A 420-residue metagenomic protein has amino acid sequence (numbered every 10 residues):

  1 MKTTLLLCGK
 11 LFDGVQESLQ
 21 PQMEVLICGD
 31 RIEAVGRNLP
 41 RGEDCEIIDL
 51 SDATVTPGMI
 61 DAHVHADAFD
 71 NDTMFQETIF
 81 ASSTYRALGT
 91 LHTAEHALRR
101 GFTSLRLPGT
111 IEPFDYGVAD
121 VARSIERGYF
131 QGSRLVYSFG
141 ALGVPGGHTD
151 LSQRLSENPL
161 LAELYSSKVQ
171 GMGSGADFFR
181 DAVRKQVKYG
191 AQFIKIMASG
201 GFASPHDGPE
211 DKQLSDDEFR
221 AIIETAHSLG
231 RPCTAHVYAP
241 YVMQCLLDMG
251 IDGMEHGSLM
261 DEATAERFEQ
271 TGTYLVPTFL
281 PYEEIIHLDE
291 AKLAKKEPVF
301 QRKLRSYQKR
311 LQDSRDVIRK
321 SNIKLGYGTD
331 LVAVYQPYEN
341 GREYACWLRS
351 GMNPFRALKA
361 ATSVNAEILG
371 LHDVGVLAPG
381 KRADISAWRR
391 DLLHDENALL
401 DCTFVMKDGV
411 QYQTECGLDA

Functional and structural regions predicted by a protein language model:
M1-L5, L11, V15-T56, L418-A420: Histidine-rich, glycine-flanked metal-binding segment
A53-R127, P145, D217, M249: Metal-associated gating/positioning segment near the N- to mid-region
H65-R86, P145, D150-K168, G201-S215 (+2 more regions): Active-site gating loops and adjacent loop-to-helix segments of metal-dependent hydrolytic enzymes
D70-M74, V118, H148-T149, P205 (+6 more regions): Histidine/acidic-residue-rich catalytic or RNA/ligand-binding cores of hydrolases and nuclease-related proteins
G89-G117, Q131-A141, A191-S204, P232 (+3 more regions): Divalent metal-dependent hydrolysis catalytic cores, especially in the metallo-beta-lactamase
I111-E112, E126-C245: Histidine/acidic-residue-rich, glycine-tolerant segments that coordinate divalent metal ions
S228, P298, Q308-D391, N397: His/Asp/Glu-enriched, well-ordered alpha-helical/loop segment that forms or immediately abuts the divalent-metal
C245-G253, E269-L275, L293-K295, N322-K324 (+1 more regions): Glycine-enriched alpha-helix->loop->beta-strand junction motifs that scaffold or abut catalytic
